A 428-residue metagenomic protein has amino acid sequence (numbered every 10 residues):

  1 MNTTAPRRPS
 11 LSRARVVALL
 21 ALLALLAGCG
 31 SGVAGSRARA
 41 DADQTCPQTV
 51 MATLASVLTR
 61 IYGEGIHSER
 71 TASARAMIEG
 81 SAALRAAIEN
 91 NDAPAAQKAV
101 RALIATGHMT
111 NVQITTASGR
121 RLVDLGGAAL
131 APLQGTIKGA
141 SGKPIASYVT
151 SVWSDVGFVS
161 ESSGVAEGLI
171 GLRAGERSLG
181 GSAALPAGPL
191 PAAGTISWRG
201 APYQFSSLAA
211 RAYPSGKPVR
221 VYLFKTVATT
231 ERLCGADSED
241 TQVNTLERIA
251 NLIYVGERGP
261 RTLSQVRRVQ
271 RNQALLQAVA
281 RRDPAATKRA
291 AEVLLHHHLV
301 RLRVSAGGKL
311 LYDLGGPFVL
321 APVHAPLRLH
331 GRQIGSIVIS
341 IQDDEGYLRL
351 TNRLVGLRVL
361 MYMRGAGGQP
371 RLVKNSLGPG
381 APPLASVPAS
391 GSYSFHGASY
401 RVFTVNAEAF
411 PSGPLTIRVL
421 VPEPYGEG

Functional and structural regions predicted by a protein language model:
M1-R13: N-terminal secretory signal peptides that target proteins for export/translocation
R13-L22: Sec-dependent N-terminal signal peptides
L25-G28: C-terminal motif of bacterial Sec signal peptides marking the signal peptidase cleavage site
G30-P94, H108-T110, E167, K217-P218 (+3 more regions): Juxtamembrane extracytoplasmic/periplasmic/luminal helical "stalk" adjacent to the first N-terminal
G35-S36, P47, D155, G164-L169 (+5 more regions): Surface-exposed, beta-sheet-biased, low-hydrophobicity segments with strongly acidic/polar composition
N91-M109, S118-G180, T226-A250, R282-L299 (+2 more regions): Solvent-exposed, extracytoplasmic
L125-A128, G180-P189, L372-P383: Structured interaction and signal-relay segments at domain junctions
L185-T241, P379-G428: Extracellular/periplasmic juxtamembrane segments that couple receptor/chemosensory ectodomains to their
